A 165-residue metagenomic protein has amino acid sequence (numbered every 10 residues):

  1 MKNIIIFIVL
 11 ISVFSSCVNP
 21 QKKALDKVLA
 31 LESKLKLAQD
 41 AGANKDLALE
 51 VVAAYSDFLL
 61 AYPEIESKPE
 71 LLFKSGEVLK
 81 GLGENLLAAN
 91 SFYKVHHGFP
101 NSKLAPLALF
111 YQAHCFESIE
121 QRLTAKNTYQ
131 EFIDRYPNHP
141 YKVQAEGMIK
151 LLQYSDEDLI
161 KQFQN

Functional and structural regions predicted by a protein language model:
I5, L10, S16-N165: Acidic, polar-rich low-complexity tracts and alpha-helical solenoid repeat scaffolds
